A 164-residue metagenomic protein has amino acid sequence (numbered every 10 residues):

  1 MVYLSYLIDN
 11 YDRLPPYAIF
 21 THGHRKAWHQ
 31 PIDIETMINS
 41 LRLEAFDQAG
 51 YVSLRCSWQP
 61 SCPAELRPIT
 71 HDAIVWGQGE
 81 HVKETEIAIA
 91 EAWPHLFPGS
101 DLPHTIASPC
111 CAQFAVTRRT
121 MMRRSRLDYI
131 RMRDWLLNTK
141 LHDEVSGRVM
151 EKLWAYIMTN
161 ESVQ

Functional and structural regions predicted by a protein language model:
M1-Q164: ER/Golgi luminal nucleotide-sugar-dependent glycosyltransferases, focusing on the catalytic module
